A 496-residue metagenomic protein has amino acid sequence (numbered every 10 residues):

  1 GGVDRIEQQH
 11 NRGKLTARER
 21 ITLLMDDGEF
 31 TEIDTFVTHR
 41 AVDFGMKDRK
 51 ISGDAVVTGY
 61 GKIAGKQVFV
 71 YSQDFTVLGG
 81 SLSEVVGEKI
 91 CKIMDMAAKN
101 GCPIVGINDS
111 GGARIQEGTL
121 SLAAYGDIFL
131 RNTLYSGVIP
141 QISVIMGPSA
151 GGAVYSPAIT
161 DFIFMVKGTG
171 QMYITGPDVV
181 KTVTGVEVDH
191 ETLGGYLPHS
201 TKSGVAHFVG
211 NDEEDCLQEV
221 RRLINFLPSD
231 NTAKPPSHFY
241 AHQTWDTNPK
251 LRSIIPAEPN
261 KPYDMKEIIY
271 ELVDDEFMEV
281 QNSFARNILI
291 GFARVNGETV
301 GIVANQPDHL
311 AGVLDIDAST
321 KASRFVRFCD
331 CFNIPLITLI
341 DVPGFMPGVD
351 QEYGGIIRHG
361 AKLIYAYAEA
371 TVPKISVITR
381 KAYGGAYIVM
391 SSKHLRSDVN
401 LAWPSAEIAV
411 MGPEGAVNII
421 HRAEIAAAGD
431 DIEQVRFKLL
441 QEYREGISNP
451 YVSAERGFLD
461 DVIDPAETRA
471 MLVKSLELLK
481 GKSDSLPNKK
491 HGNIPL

Functional and structural regions predicted by a protein language model:
G1-L496: Ligand-binding clefts of soluble mixed alpha/beta catalytic domains
